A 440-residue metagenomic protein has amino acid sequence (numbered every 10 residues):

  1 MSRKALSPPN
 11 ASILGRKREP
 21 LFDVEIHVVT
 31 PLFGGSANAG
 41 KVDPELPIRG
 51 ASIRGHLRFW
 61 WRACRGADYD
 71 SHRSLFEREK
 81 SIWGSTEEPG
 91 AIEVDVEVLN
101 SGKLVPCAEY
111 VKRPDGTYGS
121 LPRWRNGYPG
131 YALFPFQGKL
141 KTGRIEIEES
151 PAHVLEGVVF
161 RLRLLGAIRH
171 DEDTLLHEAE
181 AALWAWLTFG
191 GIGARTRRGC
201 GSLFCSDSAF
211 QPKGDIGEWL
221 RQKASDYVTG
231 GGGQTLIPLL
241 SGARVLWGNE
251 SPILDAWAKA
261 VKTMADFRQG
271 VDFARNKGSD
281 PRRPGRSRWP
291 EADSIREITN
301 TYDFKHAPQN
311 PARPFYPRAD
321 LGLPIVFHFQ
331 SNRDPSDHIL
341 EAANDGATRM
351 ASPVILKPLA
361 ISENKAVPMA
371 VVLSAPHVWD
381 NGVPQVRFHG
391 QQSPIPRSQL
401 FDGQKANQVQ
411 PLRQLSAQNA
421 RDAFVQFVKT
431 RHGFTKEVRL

Functional and structural regions predicted by a protein language model:
M1-L440: Small/polar/charged residue-enriched interaction surfaces, especially the RNA/DNA-contacting tracks of RNP/CRISPR
